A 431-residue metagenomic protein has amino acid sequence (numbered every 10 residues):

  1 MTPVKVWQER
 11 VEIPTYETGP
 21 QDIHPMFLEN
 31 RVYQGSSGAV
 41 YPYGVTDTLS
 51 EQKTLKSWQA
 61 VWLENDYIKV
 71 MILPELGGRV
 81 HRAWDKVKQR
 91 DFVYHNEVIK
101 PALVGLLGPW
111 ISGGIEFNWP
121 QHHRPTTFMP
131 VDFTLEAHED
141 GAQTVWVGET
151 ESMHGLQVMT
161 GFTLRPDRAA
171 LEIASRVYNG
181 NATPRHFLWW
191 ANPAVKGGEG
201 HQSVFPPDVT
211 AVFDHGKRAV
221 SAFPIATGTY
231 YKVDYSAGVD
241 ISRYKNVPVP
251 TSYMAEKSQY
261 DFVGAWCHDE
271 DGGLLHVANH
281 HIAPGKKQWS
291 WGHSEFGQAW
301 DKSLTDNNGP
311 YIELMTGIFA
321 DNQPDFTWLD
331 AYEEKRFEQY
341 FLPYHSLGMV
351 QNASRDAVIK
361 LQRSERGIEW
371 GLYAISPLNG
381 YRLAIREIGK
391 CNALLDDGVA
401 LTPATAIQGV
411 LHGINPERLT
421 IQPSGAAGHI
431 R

Functional and structural regions predicted by a protein language model:
T2-K5, E9-M26, V61, I68-M71 (+6 more regions): A contiguous, surface-exposed recognition patch within enzymatic or periplasmic domains that forms
M26-E64, S112-A169, E199, Q298-T327 (+1 more regions): Extended, loop-rich substrate-binding clefts of extracytoplasmic carbohydrate-active enzymes
R176-T183, L372-A374: Asparagine-centered strand-capping/turn motif at beta-strand->loop junctions
T183-W189, V350-Q351, G380-A384: Short, hydrophobic/aromatic beta-strand segments
L347-L378: Surface beta-strand/loop "capping" patches
G367-D397, L419-I421: Beta-strand-rich binding/interaction modules
L383-A384, H412-I430: Short, aromatic- and glycine-rich surface loops/edge beta-strands on solvent-exposed regions
D396, P403-G413: Exposed aromatic-hydrophobic patches
